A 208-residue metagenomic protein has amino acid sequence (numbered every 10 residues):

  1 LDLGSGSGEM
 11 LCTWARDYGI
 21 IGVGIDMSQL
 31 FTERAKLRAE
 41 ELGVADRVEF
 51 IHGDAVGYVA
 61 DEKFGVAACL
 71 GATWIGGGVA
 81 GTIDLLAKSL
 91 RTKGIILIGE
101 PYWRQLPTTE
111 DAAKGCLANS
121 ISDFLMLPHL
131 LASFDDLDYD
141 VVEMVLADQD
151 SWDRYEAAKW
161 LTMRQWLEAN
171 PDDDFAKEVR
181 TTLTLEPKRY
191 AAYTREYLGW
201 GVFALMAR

Functional and structural regions predicted by a protein language model:
L1-G4: Conserved class I S-adenosyl-L-methionine
S7-V56: Class I SAM-dependent methyltransferase SAM/SAH-binding core
V59-A67: A short acidic, Gly/Pro-enriched loop at the edge of an enzyme's catalytic core that lines a small-molecule cofactor
C69-A72: A short beta-strand submotif of the Rossmann-like class I SAM-dependent methyltransferase core that lines
A80-I95: A short glycine-rich, Lys/Arg-flanked "PGG" loop and its adjoining helix->strand segment in the class I
P101-I121: Short, glycine-/aromatic-enriched active-site segment of Class I SAM-dependent methyltransferases
D123-D138: Short alpha-helix
E143-R208: Conserved Class I S-adenosyl-L-methionine
